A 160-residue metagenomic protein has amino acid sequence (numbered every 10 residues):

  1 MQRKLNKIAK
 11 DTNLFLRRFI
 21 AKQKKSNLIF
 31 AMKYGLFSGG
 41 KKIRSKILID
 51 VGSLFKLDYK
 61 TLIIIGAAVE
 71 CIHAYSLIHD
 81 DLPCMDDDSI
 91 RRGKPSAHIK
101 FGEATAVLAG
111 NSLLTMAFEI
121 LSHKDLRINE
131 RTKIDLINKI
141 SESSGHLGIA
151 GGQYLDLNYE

Functional and structural regions predicted by a protein language model:
M1-I20: N-terminal amphipathic/basic leader segments beginning at the initiator methionine
R17-E160: Mg2+-dependent prenyl diphosphate-binding active-site environment of isoprenoid biosynthetic enzymes
